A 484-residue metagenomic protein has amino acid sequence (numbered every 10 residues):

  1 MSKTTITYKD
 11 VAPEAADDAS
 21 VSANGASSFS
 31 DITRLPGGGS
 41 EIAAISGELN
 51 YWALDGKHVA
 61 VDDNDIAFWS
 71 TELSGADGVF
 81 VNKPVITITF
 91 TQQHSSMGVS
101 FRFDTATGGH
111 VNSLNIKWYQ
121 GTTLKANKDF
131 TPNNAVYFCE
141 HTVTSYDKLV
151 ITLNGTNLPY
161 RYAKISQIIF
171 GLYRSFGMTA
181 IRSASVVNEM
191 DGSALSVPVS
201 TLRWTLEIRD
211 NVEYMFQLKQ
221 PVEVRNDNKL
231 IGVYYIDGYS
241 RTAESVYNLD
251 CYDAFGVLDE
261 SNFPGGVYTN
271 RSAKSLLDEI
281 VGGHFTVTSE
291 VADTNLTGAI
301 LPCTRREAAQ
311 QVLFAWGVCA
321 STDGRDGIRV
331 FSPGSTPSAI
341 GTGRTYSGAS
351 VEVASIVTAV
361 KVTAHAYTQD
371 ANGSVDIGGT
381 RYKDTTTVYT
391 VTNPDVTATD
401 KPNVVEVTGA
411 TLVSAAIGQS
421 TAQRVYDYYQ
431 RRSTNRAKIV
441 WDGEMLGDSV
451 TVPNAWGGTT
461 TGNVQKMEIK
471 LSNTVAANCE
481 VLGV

Functional and structural regions predicted by a protein language model:
M1, S22-V81, S321, R329 (+3 more regions): Viral virion structural and adsorption modules
M1-G37, T131, G171-L195, D259-T269 (+2 more regions): Surface-exposed, non-catalytic interaction/assembly patches
M1-G56, Y173-M178, S196, R209-H284: Surface-exposed cap/loop segments at beta↔alpha junctions
M1-P13, T123, T142-V150, T156-L172 (+3 more regions): Short beta-strand-centered interaction patches in the first periplasmic/extracellular domains of large envelope
G37-Y173: Polar, enzyme-active/binding microenvironments
V79-K83, Q92-S95, R102-W118, N188-Q217 (+5 more regions): An acidic/polar, Gly/Ser/Thr-rich interaction patch typically located in mid-to-C-terminal regions of proteins
G108, T123-R182, A243-Y268, S374 (+2 more regions): Acidic, low-complexity/disordered segments
V281-T286, W316-V318: Short capping motifs at secondary-structure boundaries
